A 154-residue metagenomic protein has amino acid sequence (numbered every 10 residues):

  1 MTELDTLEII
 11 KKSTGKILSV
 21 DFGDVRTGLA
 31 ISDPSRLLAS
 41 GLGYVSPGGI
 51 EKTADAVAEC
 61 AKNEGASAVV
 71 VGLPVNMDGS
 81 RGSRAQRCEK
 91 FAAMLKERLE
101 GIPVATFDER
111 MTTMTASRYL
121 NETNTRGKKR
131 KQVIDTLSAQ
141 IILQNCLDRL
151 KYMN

Functional and structural regions predicted by a protein language model:
M1-L18, V25, A30-N154: Phosphate- and other anionic-substrate recognition elements at nucleic-acid/protein interfaces
